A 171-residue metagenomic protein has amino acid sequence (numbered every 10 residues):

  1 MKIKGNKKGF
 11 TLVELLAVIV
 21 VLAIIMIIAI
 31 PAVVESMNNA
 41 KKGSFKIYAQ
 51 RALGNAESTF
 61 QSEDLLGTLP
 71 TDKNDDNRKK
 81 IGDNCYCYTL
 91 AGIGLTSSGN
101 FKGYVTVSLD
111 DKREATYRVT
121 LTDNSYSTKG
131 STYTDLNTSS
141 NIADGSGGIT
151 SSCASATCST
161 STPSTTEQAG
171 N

Functional and structural regions predicted by a protein language model:
M1-G5: N-terminal secretory signal peptides that target proteins for export/translocation
K7-V34: N-terminal single-pass transmembrane signal-anchor helix
I30-F45: Sec-dependent signal peptide cleavage junction
K41-L66: Membrane-proximal N-terminal amphipathic helix
D64-T132, I142-A143, C158, G170: Extracellular/periplasmic head regions of type IV pilus-like filament subunits
S140-N171: Short, low-complexity, Pro/Ser/Thr/Gly-rich segments in the mature regions of secreted, periplasmic
